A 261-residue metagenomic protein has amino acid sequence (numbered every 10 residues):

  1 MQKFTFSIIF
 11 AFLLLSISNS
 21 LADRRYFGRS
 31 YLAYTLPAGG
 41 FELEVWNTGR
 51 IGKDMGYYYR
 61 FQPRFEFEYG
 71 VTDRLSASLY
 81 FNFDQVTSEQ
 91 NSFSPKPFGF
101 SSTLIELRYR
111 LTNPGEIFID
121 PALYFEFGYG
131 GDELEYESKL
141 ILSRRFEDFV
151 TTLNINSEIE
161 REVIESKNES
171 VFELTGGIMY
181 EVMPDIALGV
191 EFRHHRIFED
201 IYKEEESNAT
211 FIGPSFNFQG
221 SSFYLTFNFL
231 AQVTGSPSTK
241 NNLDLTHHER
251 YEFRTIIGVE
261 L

Functional and structural regions predicted by a protein language model:
M1-F27: Cleavable N-terminal export/targeting peptides
L21-T175, M179-E260: Transmembrane beta-barrel domains of Gram-negative outer membranes and organellar outer membranes
